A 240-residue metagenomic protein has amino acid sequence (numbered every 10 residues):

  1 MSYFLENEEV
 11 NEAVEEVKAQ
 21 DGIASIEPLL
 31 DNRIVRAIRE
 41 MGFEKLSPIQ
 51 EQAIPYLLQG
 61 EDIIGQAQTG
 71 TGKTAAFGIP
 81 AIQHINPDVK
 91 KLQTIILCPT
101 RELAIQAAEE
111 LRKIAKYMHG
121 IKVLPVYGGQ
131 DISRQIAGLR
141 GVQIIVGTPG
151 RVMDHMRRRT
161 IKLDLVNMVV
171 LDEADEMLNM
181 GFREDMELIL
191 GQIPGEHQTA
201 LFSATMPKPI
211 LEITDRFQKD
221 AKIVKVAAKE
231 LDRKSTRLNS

Functional and structural regions predicted by a protein language model:
M1-E61, R237: N-terminal intrinsically disordered, low-complexity tails of helicases
I38, Q50, G65, A81 (+10 more regions): Residue-level signature of catalytic and energy-coupling elements of molecular machines, predominantly ATP/GTP-dependent
K45-L46, I96, I145, V170 (+2 more regions): Conserved SAM-binding loop
I54-E61, T74-V89, R112-I114: Walker A/P-loop NTP-binding motif
I64-Q66, I95: Short hydrophobic/aromatic beta-strand immediately N-terminal to the Walker A/P-loop
A67-T71: The conserved Walker
K90-R157, L165-M168, I223-V226: Conserved nucleic-acid-binding Ia/Ib motif block in the N-terminal RecA-like helicase ATPase lobe
A115, V123-V126, K162-A174, L178-R237: Interdomain coupling/hinge region of P-loop NTPase helicase/AAA+ cores
